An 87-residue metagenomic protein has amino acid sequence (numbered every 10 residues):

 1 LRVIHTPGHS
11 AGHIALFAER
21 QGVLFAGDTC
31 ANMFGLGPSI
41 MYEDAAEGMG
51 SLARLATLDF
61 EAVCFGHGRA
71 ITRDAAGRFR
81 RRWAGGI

Functional and structural regions predicted by a protein language model:
R2-R82: Metallo-beta-lactamase
A84-I87: Acidic/His-rich, metal-assisted hydrolase cores and their charged scaffolds
